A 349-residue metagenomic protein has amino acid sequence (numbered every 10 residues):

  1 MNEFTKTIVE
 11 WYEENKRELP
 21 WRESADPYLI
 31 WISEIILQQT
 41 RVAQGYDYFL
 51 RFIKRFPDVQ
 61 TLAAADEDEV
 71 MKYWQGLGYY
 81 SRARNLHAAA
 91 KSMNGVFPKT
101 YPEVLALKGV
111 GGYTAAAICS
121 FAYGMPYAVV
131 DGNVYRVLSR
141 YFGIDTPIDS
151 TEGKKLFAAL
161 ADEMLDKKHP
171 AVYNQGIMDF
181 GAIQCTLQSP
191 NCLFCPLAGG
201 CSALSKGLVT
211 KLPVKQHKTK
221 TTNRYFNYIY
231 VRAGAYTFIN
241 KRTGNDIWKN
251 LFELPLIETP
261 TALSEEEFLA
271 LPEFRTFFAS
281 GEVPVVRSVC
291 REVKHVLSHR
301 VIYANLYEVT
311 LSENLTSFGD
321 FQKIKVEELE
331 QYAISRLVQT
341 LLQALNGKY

Functional and structural regions predicted by a protein language model:
M1-R17, E23, A182-Y349: Intrinsically disordered, low-complexity, charged terminal extensions of DNA damage-control enzymes
N2, T7-L193, L197-T210, N223: Catalytic cores of DNA base-excision repair glycosylases
